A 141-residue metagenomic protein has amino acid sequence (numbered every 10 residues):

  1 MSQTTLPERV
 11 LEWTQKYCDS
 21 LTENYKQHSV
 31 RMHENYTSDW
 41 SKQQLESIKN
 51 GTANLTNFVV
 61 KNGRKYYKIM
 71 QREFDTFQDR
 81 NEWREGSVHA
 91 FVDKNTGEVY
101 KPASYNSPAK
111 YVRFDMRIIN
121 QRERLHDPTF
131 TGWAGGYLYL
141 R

Functional and structural regions predicted by a protein language model:
S2-V59: Negatively charged, low-complexity tracts enriched in Asp/Glu with abundant Ser/Thr
T4-T5, L11, A109-K110, Y139-R141: Long, terminal "pre-/pro-" and other extracytoplasmic accessory regions that lie outside the mature folded/catalytic
V30, S38, Y100-P102, F114-M116 (+1 more regions): Hydrophobic transmembrane signal anchors and adjacent membrane-proximal interface regions, especially in viral
S47-A90: Exposed beta-strand-loop-beta-strand "reactive/processing" segments of non-cytosolic proteins
T96-P128: A short, surface-exposed interaction/processing loop segment used at functional sites
F130-R141: Cysteine/selenocysteine-centered motifs that mediate thiol-based redox chemistry or coordinate metal-sulfur cofactors
